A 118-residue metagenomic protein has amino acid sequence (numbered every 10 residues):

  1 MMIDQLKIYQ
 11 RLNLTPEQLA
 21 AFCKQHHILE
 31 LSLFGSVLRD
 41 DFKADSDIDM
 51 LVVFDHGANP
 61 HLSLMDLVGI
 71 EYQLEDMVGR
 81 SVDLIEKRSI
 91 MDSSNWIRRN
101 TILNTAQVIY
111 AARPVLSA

Functional and structural regions predicted by a protein language model:
M1-E30, R39-D40, A44, G57-A118: Catalytic core of pol beta-like nucleotidyltransferases
S36: Recognition helix of helix-turn-helix/homeodomain-like DNA-binding domains that insert into the DNA major groove
S46-I48: Change "...and in nucleic-acid phosphodiester-cleaving endonucleases..." to "...and in nucleic-acid processing enzymes
L51-D55: Short hydrophobic/aromatic beta-strand micro-patches that form the beta-sheet surface supporting nucleotide- or nucleic
